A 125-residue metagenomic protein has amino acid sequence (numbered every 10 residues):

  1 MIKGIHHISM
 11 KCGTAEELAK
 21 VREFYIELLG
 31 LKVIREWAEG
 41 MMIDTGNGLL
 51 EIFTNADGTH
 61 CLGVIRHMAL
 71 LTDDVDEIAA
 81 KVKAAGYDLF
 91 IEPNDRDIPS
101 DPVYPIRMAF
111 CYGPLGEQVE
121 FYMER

Functional and structural regions predicted by a protein language model:
M1-A19, R66-M68, R125: N-terminal beta-strand motif that seeds the catalytic metal site of vicinal oxygen chelate
M1-K3, A85-R125: Vicinal oxygen chelate
S9-L50, E77: Core segments of cupin and vicinal oxygen chelate
K32-V64, P114, Q118-M123: Conserved short beta-strand elements that form part of the metal-binding/catalytic scaffold of enzyme active sites
M41, R66, P105-A109: Short beta-strand micro-motifs in enzyme catalytic cores
M68-I91: Mid-chain, well-packed structural core segment of small domains
